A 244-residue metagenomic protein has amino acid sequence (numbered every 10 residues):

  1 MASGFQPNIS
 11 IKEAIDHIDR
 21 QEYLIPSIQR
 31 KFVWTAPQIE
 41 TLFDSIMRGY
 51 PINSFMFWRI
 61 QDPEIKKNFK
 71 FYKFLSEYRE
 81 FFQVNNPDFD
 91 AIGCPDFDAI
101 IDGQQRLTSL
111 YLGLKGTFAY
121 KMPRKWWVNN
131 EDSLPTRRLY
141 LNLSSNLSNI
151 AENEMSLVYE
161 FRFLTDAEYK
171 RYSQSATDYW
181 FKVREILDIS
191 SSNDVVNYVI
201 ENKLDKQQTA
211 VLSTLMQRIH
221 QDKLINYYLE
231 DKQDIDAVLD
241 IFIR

Functional and structural regions predicted by a protein language model:
A2-A36, E40-R244: Basic- and aromatic-enriched surface patches that contact anionic nucleotides/nucleic acids
